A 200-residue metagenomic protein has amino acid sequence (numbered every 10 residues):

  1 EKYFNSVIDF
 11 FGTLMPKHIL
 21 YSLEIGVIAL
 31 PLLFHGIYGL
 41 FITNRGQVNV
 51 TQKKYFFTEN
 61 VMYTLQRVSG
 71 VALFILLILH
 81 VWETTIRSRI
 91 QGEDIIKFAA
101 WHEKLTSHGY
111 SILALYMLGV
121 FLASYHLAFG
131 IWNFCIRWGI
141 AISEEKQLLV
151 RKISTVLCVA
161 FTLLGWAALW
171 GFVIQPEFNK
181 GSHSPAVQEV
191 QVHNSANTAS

Functional and structural regions predicted by a protein language model:
E1-S200: Membrane-embedded alpha-helical bundles that constitute the cytochrome b-like, heme-associated redox core of multi-pass
